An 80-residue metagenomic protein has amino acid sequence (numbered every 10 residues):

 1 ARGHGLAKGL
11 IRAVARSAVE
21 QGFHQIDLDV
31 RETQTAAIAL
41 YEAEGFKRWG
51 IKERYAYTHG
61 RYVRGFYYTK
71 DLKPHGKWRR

Functional and structural regions predicted by a protein language model:
A1-G3, R31: A short, internal acetyl-CoA/4′-phosphopantetheine-binding micro-motif in the GNAT/acyltransferase core
G3-R16, E20, A39-A43: Conserved acetyl-CoA-binding loop-helix of GNAT-fold acetyltransferases
A15, E53-R54: Short beta-turn/strand-loop junction motif enriched in small, turn-promoting residues
H24-D27, R31-I38, E44, R54-R80: C-terminal "cap" of GNAT-fold acetyltransferases
R48-K52: Residue-level detector of beta-propeller blades
